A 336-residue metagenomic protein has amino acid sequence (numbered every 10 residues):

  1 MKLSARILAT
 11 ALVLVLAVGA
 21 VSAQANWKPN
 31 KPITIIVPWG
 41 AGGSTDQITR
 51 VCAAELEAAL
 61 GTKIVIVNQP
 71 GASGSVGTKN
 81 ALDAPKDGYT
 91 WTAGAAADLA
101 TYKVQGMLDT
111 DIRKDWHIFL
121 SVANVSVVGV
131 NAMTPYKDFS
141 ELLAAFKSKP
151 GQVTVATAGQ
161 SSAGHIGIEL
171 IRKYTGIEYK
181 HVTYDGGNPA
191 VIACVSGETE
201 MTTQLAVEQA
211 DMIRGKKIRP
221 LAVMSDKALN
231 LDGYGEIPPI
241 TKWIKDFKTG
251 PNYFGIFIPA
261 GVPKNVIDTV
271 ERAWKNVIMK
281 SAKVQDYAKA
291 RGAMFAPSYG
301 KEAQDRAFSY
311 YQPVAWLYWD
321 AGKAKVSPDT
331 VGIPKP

Functional and structural regions predicted by a protein language model:
M1-T10: Bacterial N-terminal signal peptides that target proteins for export
A9-G19: Bacterial N-terminal signal peptides
Q24-K114, Q152, Q160, G176-L205 (+4 more regions): N-terminal (or domain-start) structured segment
N30, L56-A58, N80-T90, Y102-P189 (+2 more regions): Hinge/capping helix and adjacent helix->loop/strand transition within the periplasmic-binding protein
N30-P32, I267-P336: An extracytoplasmic/periplasmic, membrane-proximal ligand-sensing/linker region
G42, A96-A97, N131-Y136, A158-S162 (+4 more regions): Short coil/turn segments
A96-M107, E169-Y174, M201-I237: A ligand-binding cleft/hinge motif common to bilobed small-molecule-binding domains
Q209-S281, V326-P336: C-terminal lobe and pocket-closing loops of periplasmic/extracytoplasmic Venus-flytrap solute-binding proteins
